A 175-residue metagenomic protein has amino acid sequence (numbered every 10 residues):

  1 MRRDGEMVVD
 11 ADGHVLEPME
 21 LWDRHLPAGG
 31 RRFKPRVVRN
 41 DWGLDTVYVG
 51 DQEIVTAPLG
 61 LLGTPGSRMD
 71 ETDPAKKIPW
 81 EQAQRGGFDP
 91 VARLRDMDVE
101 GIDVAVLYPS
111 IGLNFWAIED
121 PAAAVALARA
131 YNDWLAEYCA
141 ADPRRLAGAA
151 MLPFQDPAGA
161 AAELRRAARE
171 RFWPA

Functional and structural regions predicted by a protein language model:
M1-A175: Helix-coil boundary/capping segments in enzymes
